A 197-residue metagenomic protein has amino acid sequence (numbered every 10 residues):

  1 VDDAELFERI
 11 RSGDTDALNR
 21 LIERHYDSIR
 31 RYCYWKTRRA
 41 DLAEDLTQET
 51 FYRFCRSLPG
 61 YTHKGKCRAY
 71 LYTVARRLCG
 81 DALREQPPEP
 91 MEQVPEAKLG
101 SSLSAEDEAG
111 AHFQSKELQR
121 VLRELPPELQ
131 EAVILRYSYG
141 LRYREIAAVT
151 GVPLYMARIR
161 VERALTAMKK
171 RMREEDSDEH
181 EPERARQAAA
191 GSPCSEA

Functional and structural regions predicted by a protein language model:
R9, A111, E117, A148-G151 (+1 more regions): C-terminal edge and immediately downstream basic/flexible tail or linker adjoining helix-turn-helix-like DNA-binding
R11-R20, R30-E49, L154, E174-S177: Short, charged helix-capping/linker segments at alpha-helix termini
R11-S12, R38, E49-K66, E85-Q86: Sigma70-family region 2
R24-D27, W35-R38, I134-L141: Short helix-capping/turn signature of helix-turn-helix
D45-Y52, G65-R77: Structural recognition of an alpha-helix C-terminal capping motif at a helix-to-coil junction
P59-H63, T73-Q93, A111, K169: Arg/Lys-rich amphipathic alpha helix in sigma70-family domain 2
R76, G80, L129, S138 (+2 more regions): DNA-recognition helix of helix-turn-helix
Q86, V94-R123: Acidic, proline/glycine-rich intrinsically disordered inter-domain spacer in sigma factors
